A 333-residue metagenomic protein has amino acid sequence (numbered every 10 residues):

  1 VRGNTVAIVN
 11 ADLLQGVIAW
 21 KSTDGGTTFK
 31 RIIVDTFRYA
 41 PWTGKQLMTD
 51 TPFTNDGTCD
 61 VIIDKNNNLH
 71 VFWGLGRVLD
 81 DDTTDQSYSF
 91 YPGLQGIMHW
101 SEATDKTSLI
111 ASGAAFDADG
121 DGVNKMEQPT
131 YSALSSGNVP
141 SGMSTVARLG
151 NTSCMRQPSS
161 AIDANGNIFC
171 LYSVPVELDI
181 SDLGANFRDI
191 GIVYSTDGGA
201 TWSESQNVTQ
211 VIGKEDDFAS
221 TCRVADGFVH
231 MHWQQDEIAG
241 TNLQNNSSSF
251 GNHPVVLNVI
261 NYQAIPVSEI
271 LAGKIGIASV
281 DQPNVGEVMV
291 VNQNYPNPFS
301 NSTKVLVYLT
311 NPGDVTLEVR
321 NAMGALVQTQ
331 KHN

Functional and structural regions predicted by a protein language model:
V1-G276: Extracellular, repeat-based ectodomains that mediate carbohydrate processing or recognition
D281-N333: C-terminal outer-membrane/trafficking sorting elements
